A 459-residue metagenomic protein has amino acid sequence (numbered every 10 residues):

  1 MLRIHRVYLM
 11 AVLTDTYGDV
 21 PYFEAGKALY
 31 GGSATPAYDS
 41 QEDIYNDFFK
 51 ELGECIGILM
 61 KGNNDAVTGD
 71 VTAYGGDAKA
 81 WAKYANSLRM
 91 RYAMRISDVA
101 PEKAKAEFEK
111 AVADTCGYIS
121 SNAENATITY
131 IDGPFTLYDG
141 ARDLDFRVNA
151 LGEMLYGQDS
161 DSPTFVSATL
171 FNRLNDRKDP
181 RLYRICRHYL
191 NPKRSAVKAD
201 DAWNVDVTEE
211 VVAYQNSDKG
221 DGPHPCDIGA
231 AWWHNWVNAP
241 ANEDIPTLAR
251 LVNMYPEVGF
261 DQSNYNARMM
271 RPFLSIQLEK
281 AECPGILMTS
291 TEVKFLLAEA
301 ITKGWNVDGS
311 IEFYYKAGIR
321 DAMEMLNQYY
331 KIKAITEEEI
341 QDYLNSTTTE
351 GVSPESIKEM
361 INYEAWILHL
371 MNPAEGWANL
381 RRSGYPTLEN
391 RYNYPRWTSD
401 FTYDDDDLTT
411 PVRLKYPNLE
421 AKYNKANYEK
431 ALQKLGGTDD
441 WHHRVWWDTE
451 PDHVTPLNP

Functional and structural regions predicted by a protein language model:
M1-H5, L9-D321, M325, P354-S356 (+1 more regions): Structured, solvent-exposed acidic/aromatic patches
K294, A300-W305, E312, K316-P459: C-terminal functional modules
